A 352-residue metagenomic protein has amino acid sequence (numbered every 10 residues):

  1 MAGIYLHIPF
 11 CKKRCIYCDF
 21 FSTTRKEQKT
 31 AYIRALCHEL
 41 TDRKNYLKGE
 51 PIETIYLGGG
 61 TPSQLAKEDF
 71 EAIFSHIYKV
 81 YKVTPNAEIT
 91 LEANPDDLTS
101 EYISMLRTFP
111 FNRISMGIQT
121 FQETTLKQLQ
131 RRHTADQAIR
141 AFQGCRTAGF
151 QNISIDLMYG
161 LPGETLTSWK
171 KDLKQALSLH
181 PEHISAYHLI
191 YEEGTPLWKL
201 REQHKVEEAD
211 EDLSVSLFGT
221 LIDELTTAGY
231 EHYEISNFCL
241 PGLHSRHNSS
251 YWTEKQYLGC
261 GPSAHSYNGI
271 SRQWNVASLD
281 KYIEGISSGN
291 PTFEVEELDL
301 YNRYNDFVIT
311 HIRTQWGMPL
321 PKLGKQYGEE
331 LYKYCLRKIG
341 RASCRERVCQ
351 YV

Functional and structural regions predicted by a protein language model:
M1, S22-N45, E50-E329: C-terminal scaffold of the Radical SAM
M1-I8: Immediate flanking context of iron-sulfur cluster ligation sites
I8, C260-P262, E346: Pocket-edge structural micro-motifs
P9-F20: Local cysteine-cluster metal-coordination motifs and their immediate loop/turn environment, predominantly Fe-S cluster
C18, S22-R25, Y351: Cys/His-rich zinc-coordinating "finger/knuckle" motifs
G328-G340: Short amphipathic alpha-helical interaction segments
G340-A342, E346-V352: Single conserved hydrophobic/aromatic residue that forms the stacking wall/gate of nucleotide- or nucleobase-binding
